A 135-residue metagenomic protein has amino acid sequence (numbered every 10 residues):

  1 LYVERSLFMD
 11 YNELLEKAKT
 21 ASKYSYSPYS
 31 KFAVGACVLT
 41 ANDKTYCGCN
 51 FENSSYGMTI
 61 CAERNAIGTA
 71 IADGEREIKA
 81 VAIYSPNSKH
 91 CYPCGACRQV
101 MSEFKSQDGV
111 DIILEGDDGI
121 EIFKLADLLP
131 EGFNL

Functional and structural regions predicted by a protein language model:
L1-F8: Short, Lys/Arg-enriched N-terminal segments with co-localized hydrophobic residues within the first ~10-30 amino acids
D10-S27, E75-L135: C-terminal binding/interaction regions
K17-T20, A62-A70: Short, well-ordered amphipathic alpha-helical segments that serve as non-catalytic structural scaffolds within diverse
K31-T40: Short beta-strand scaffold segments in enzyme catalytic cores
L39, T69-E75, E103: Alpha-helix C-terminal capping segments
T40-N42, G116-D117: Short acidic-glycine loop/turn motifs at beta-strand connectors
K44-T45, I120: Hydrophobic "anchor" residues
N50-R64: Compact, glycine-rich, soluble single-domain proteins
